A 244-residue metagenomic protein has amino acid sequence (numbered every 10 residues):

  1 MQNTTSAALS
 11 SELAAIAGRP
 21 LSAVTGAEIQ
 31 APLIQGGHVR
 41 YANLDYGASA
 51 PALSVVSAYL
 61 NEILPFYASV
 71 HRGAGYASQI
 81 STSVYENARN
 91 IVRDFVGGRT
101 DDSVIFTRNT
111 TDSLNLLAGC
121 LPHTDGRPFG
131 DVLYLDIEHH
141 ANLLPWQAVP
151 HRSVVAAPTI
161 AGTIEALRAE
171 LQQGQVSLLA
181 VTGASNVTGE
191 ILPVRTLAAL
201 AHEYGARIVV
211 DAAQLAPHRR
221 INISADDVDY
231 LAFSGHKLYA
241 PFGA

Functional and structural regions predicted by a protein language model:
M1-A244: Pyridoxal 5′-phosphate
